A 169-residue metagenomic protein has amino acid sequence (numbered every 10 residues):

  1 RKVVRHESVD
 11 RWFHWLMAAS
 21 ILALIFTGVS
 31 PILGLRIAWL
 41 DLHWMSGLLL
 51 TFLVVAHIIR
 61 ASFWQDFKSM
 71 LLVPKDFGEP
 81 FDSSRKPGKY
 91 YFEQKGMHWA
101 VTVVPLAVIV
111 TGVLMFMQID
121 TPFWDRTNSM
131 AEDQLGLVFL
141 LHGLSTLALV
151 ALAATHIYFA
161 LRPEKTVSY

Functional and structural regions predicted by a protein language model:
R1-Y169: Membrane-embedded alpha-helical bundles that constitute the cytochrome b-like, heme-associated redox core of multi-pass
